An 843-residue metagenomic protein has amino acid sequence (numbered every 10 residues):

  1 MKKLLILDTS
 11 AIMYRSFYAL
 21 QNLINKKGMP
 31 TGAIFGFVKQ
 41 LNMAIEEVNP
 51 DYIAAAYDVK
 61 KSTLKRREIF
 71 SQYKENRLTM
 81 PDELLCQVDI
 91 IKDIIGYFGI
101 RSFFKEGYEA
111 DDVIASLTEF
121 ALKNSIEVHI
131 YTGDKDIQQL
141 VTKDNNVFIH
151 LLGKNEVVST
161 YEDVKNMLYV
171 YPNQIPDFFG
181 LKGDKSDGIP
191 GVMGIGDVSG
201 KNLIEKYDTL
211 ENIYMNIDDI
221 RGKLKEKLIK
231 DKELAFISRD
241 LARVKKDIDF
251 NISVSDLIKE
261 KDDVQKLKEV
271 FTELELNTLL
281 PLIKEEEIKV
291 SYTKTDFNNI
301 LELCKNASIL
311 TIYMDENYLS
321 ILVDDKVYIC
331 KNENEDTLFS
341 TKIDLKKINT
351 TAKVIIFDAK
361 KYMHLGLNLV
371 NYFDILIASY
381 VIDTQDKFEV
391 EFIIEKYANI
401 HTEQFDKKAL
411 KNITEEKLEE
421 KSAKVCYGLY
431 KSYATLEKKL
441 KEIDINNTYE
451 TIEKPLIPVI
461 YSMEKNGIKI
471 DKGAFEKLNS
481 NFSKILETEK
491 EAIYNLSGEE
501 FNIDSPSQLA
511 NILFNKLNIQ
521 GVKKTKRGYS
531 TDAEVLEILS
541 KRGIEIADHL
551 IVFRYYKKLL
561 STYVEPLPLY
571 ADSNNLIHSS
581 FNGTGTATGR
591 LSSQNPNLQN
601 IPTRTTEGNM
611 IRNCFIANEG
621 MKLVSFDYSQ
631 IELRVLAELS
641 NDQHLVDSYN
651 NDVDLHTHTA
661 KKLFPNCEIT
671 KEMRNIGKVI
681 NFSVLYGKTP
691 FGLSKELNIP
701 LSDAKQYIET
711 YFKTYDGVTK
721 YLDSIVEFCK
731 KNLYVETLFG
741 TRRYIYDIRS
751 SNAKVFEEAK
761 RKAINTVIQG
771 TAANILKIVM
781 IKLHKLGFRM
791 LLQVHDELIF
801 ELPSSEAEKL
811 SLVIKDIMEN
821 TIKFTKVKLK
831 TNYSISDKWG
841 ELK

Functional and structural regions predicted by a protein language model:
K2-V128, K135-V158, A235-I237, R243-N251 (+1 more regions): Noncatalytic, basic helical substrate-engagement surface that gates or grips nucleic-acid strands
L4-L5, T9, R15-A54, S71-E83 (+3 more regions): Conserved RNase H-like, two-metal-ion catalytic cores of nucleic-acid enzymes
P50-A54, D89, F98-R101, K123 (+8 more regions): Non-catalytic nucleic-acid-binding/docking modules located in mid-to-C-terminal regions of nucleic-acid enzymes
R101, N155-F179, K185-S186, V323-E442 (+2 more regions): Active-site-proximal helix-loop-helix substrate-binding element of RNase H-like nuclease domains
D231-T337, T350-K353, F357, N412-L418 (+8 more regions): Conserved "right-hand" nucleotidyltransferase catalytic core of DNA-directed polymerases
D324, V381-F405, K421-A423, G428 (+1 more regions): Function-dense linear segments that define catalytic or interfacial modules in macromolecule-processing proteins
P458, K465, H578, T584-T586 (+4 more regions): Conserved catalytic core of nucleic-acid polymerases
E487-E491, N495-D548, K713-N765, S805-K843: C-terminal polymerase-core module
